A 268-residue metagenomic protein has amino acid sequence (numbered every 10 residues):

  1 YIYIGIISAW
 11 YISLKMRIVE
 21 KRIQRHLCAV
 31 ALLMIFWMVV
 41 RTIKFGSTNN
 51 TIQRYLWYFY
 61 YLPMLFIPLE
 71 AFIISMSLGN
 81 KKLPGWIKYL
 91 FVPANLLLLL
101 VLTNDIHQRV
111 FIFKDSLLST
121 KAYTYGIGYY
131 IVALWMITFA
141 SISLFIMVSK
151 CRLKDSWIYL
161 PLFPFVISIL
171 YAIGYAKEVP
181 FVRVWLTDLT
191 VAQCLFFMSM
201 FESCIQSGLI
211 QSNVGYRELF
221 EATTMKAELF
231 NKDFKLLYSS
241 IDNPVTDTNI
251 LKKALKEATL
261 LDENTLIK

Functional and structural regions predicted by a protein language model:
Y1-I4, L100-I146, Y175-L189: Extracellular-loop-to-transmembrane junctions of the mid-late helices
Y1-T48, W57-I73, L90-Q108, P161-E178: Hydrophobic alpha-helical transmembrane segments of multi-pass membrane proteins
I7-L14, E70-I74, Y130-L153, M198-Q206: Alpha-helical transmembrane segments in multipass membrane proteins, preferentially the mid-helix core
S13-L27, M76-Y89, F145-Y159, F181-V182 (+1 more regions): Membrane-interface helix-boundary motifs at transmembrane edges
C151-V214: Interfacial "cap-and-anchor" motif at the non-cytosolic start of specific transmembrane alpha-helices
S203-F234, Y238: Sensory modules in modular signal-transduction proteins
D233-T259: Structured interaction and signal-relay segments at domain junctions
K256-K268: PAS-family sensory/regulatory modules and their coupling/dimerization elements
